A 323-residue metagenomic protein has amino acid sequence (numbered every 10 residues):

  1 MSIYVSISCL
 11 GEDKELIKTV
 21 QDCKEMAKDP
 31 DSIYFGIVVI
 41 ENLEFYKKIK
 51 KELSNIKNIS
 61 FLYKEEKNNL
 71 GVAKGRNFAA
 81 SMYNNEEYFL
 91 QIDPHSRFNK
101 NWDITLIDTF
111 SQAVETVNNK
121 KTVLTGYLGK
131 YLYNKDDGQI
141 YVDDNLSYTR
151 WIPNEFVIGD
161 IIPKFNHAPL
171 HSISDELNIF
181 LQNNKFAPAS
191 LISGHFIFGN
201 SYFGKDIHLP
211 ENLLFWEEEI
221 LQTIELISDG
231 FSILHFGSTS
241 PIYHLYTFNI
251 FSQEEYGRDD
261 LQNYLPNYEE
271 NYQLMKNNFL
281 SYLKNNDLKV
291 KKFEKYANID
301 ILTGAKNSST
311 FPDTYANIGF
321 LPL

Functional and structural regions predicted by a protein language model:
S2-N307: Catalytic cores of eukaryotic secretory-pathway lumenal/extracellular enzymes that build and remodel glycoconjugates
A316: Aromatic-residue-lined binding/catalytic grooves and analogous aromatic/hydrophobic interfacial grooves in multimeric
G319: An anionic, turn-rich surface loop/hairpin at beta-sheet edges that serves as a generic interaction/coordination patch
P322-L323: C-terminal end-of-chain micro-motif
